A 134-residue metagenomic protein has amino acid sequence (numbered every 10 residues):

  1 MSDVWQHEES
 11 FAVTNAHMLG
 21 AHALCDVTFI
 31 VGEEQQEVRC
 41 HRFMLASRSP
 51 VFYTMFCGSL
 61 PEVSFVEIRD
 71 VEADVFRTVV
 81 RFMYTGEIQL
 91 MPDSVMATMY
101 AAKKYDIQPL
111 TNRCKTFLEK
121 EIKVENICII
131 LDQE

Functional and structural regions predicted by a protein language model:
M1-R42, D74, T78-D93: N-terminal BTB/POZ boundary and linker segment
V4, M55-D70, N126-L131: Interdomain boundary/hinge elements
V27, V38-M44, V66-R69, A97-K103: Conserved, well-structured core segments
E34-E37, L60-E67, V80-Y84, M99 (+1 more regions): Short interface patches used for recognition in eukaryotic signaling and trafficking proteins
F43-C57: Short active-site loop/helix that positions an aromatic residue
T78-E134: Post-BTB helical module
